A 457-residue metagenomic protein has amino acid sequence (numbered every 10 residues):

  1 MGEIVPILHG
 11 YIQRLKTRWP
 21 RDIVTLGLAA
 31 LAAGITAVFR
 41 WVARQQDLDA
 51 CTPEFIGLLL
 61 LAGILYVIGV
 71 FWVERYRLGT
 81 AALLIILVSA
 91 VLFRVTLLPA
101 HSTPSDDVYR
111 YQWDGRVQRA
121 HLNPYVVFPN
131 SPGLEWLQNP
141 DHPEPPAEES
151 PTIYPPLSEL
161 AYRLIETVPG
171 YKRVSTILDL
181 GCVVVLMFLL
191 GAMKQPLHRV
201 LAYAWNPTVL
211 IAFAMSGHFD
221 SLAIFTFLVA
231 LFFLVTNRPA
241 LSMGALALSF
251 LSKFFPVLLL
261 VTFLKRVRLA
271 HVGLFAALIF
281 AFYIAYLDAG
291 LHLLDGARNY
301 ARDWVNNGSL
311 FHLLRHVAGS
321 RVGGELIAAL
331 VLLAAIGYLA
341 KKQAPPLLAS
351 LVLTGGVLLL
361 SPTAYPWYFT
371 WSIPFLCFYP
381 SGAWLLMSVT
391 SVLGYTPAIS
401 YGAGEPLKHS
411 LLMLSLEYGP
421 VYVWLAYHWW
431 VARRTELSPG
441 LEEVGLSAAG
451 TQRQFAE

Functional and structural regions predicted by a protein language model:
G2-T96, G191, K342-L347, W430-L437 (+2 more regions): Start-transfer (signal-anchor) and selected internal transmembrane alpha helices of multi-pass inner/ER membrane
L65-W72, L164, P169-L197, I224 (+1 more regions): Transmembrane-helix motifs of polytopic, lipid-linked glycan transferases
G79-V174: Intramembrane catalytic core of multi-pass membrane enzymes that act on lipidic substrates
T80-A81, I85, L186-T208, N237 (+1 more regions): Transmembrane-helix signature of polytopic, membrane-embedded enzymes that assemble or transfer cell-envelope glycans
I86-F93, R266-D288: Hydrophobic alpha-helical membrane-interfacial segments at the cytosolic entry of transmembrane helices
V174, V183, I279-Y283, N299-P366 (+3 more regions): Aromatic/glycine/proline-enriched transmembrane-helix motif characteristic of membrane-embedded glycan-assembly enzymes
V183-F188, I211, L222-R238, T354: Specific aromatic-rich, kink-prone transmembrane helix
W304, S381-A448, R453-E457: Aromatic-enriched
